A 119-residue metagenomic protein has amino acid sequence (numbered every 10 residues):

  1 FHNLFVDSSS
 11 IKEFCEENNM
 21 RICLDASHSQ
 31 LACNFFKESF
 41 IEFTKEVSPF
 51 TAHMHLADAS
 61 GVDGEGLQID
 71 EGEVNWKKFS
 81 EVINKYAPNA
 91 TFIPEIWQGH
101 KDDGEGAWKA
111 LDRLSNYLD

Functional and structural regions predicted by a protein language model:
F1-N3, L24: Aromatic-lined carbohydrate-recognition surfaces of secreted/lumenal glycan-active proteins
L4-S9: Core dinuclear metal-dependent hydrolase active-site scaffold
I11-K12, E16-L24, Q30-D119: Histidine-acidic metal/acid-base catalytic patches
